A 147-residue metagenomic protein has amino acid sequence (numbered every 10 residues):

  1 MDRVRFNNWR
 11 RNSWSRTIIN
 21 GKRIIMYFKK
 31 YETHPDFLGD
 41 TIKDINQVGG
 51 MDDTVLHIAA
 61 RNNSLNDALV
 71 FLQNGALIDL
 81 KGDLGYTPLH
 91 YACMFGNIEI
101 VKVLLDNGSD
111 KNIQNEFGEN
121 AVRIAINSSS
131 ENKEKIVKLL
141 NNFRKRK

Functional and structural regions predicted by a protein language model:
M1-R61, L69, K145-K147: Intrinsically disordered, low-complexity regulatory segments in ankyrin-centric signaling systems
Y27-Y31, I58-S64, Y91-N97, I124-E131: Ankyrin repeat A-helix N-terminal signature
Y31-G39, S64-L72, N97-L105, S130-N141: Ankyrin repeat structural motif
K111-R146: Leucine-rich solenoid repeat scaffolds
